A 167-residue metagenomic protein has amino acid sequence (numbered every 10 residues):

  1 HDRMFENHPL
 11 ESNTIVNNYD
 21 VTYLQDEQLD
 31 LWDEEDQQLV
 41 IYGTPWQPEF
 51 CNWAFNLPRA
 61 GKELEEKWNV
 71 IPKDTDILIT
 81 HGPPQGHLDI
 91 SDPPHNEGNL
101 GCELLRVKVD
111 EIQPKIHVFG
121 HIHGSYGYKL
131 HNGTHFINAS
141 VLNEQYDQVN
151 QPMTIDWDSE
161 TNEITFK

Functional and structural regions predicted by a protein language model:
H1-L100: Conserved catalytic scaffold of divalent metal-dependent phosphoesterases
T22-L24, Y42, I116-V118, H135-I137: Hydrophobic/aromatic beta-strand patches that form the interior of the parallel beta-sheet core in alpha/beta enzyme
L29-Q37, L104-I112, I116, H123-K167: Binuclear metal-dependent phosphoesterase catalytic core
H81, F119-G120: Short His-Asn-centered micro-motif
